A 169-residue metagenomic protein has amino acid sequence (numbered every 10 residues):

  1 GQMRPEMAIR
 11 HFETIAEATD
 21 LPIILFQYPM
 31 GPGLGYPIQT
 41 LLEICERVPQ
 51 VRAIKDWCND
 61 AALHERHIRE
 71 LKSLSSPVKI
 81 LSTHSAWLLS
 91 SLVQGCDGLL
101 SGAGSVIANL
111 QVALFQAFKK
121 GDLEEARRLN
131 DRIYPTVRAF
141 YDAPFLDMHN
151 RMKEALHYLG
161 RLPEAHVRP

Functional and structural regions predicted by a protein language model:
G1, P77-I80, R151: Helix-coil boundary/capping segments in enzymes
G1-E6, K119-D122, V167-P169: Glycine-rich tight-turn/loop motif centered on a GG-T
P5-E13, Y36-L41: Charged helix-capping and loop-helix junction motifs
A8, G33, M148: Conserved donor sugar-nucleotide recognition element shared by glycan-biosynthetic enzymes
E17-L21, P29-Y141: Catalytic alpha/beta core domains of metabolic enzymes, predominantly
L25: A glycine/threonine-rich phosphate-anchoring loop and its flanking beta-alpha core in nucleotide/phosphate-binding
L92-G95, P135-P169: Conserved short secondary-structure transition element at the edge of the structured enzyme core that lines
